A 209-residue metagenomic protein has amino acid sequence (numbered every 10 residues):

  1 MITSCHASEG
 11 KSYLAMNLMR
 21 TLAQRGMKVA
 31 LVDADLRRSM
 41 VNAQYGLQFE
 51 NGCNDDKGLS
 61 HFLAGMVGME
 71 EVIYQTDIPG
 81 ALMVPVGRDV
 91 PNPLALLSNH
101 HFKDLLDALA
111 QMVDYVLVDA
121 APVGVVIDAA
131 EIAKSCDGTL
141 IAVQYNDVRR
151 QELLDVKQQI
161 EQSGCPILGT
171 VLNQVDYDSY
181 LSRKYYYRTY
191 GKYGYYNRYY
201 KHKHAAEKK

Functional and structural regions predicted by a protein language model:
M1-K209: P-loop NTP-binding module
